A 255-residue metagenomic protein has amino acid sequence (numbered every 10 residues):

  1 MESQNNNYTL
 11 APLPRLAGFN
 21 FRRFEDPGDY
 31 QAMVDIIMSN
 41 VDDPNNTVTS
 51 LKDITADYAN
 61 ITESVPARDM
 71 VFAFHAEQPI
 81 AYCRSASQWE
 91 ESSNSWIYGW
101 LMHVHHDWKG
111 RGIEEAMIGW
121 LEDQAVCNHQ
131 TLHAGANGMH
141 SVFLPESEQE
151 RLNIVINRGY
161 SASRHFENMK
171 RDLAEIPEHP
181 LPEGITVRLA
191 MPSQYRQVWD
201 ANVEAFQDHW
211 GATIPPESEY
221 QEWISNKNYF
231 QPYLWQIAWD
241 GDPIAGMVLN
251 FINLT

Functional and structural regions predicted by a protein language model:
M1-L13, S87-E183: Acyl-donor-binding surface of acyltransferase catalytic domains
E2-Y58, P180-P215, I244: Short amphipathic alpha-helix that is part of the acyltransferase structural core
R23-F24, D35, N46-I61, V65-Q78 (+6 more regions): Catalytic cores of nucleotide-enabled group-transfer and carboxylate-activating enzymes in metabolic and assembly-line
D26, S87, R171, L189-P192 (+2 more regions): Active-site donor-binding loop signature of nucleotide-sugar glycosyltransferases
Y30, R68-M70, I80-Y82, I97-L101: A common structural microfeature
Q31-D35, G119, D123, N153 (+6 more regions): Replace "anionic and nucleotidyl ligands
M38-D69, H75, C83-S92, Q207-T255: A conserved beta-strand-loop-helix scaffold within acyl/acetyltransferase catalytic domains
T47-V48, A81, W108-V126, Q236 (+1 more regions): Conserved long hydrophobic alpha-helices within structured protein cores
